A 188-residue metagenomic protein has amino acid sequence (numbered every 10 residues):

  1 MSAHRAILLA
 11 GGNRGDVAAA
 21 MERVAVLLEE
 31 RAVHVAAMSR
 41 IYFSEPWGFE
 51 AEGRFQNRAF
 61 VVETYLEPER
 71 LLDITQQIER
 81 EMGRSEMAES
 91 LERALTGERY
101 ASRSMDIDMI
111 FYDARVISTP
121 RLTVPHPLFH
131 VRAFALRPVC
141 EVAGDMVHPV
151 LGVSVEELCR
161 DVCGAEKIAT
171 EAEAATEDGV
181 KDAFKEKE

Functional and structural regions predicted by a protein language model:
S2-A25: Extended accessory regions or peripheral subdomains of proteins
A6, R58, R132-A133: Small-molecule pocket liners
G12, F60-L66, F111-D113: Short beta-strand-to-loop capping motifs
N13, M38, P138: Residue-level signal for inorganic ion chemistry
L27-T75: Short, surface-exposed acidic-centric catalytic microdomains
W47-R54, E69-L72, Q76, R80-E188: Flexible, gly/pro- and Lys/Arg-enriched active-site loops
